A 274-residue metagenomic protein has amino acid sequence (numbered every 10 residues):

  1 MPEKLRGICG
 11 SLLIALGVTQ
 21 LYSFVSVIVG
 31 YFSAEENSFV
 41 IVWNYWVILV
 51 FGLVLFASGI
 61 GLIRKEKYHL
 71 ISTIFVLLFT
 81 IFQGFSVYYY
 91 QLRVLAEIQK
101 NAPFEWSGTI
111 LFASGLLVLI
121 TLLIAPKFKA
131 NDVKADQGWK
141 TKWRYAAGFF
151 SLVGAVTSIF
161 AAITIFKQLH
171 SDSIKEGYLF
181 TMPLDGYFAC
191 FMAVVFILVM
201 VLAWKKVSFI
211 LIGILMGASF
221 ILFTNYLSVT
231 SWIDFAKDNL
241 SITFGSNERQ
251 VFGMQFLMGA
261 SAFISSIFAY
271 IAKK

Functional and structural regions predicted by a protein language model:
M1-S23, G61-K67, T121-A161, S261 (+1 more regions): Cytosolic juxtamembrane helix and N-cap/initiation of the first transmembrane helix
E3-I14, S38-Y45, E66-T73, N101-G108 (+6 more regions): Membrane-water interface of alpha-helical transmembrane segments
L16-S23, L77-Y89, V153-F160, G217-V229: Aromatic-anchored segments of alpha-helical transmembrane domains
S23-E36, G61-Y68, S86-E97, I124 (+5 more regions): Juxtamembrane transmembrane-helix termini
I28-Y45, G84-F112, F166-Y187, Y226-F256: Interfacial non-cytosolic loop connecting adjacent transmembrane helices
W43-I60, F75-L78, P183-V201, G217 (+1 more regions): Core segments of alpha-helical transmembrane spans in multipass integral membrane proteins
V50-A57, I110-I124, F191-I197, M254-F268: Hydrophobic cores of alpha-helical transmembrane segments in multi-pass inner/ER membrane proteins, independent
A57-I81, Q137, L198-L222: Loop-to-transmembrane helix junctions at the membrane interface
